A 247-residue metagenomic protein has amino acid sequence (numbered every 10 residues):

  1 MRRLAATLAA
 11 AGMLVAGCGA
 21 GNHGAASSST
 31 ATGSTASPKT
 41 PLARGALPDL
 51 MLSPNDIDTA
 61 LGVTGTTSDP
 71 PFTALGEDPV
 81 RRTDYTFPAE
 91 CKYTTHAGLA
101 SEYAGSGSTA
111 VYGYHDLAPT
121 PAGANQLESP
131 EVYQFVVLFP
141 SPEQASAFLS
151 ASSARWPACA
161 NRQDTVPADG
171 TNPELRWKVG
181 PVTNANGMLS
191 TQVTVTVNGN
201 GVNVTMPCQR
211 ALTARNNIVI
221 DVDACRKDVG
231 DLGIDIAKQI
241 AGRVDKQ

Functional and structural regions predicted by a protein language model:
M1-A11: N-terminal export and membrane-targeting signals
L14-G17: C-terminal motif of bacterial Sec signal peptides marking the signal peptidase cleavage site
G19, A26-A122: N-terminal "mature-domain start" segment
T73-L75, A158-T205: Short Gly/Thr-rich strand-loop-strand
T109-L149: A short acidic-to-branched-hydrophobic micro-motif
P130-V132, V202-R210: Short, surface-exposed coil-to-beta transition loops
Y133-V137, T213-C225: Short, well-ordered beta-strand elements
N217, D223-Q247: Surface-exposed amphipathic alpha-helical segments
